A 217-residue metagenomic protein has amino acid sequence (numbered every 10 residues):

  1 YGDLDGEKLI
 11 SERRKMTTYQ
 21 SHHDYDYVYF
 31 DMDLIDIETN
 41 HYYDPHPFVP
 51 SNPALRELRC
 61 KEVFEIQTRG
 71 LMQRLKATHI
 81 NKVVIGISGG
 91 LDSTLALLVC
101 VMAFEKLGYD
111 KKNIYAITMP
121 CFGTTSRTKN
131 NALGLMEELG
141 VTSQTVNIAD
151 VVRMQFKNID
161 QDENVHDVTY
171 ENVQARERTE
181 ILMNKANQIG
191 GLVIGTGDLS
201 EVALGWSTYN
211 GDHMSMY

Functional and structural regions predicted by a protein language model:
Y1-V84, M102-K112: RNA-binding accessory domains that recognize and position tRNA/RNA substrates
H23-P47, Y109, N113-T169, A175 (+1 more regions): A conserved beta-strand->alpha-helix junction
N52-V63, L75, S88-D92, A96 (+4 more regions): Catalytic cores of large soluble enzymes that bind and process phosphate-bearing ligands
H79-F104, D110-M119, E138: Conserved structured catalytic cores and adjacent interaction surfaces of nucleotide-binding/hydrolyzing enzymes
V84-G86, L95, Y115-T118, T142-N147 (+4 more regions): Structured core elements
I87-C100, T128-N131, I159, T208-G211: Short glycine/threonine-rich loop-to-helix capping motif typified by GTGT followed within a few residues by an Asp-Pro
F104, L139, D162-Y217: Active-site adenylate/phosphate-handling loop in enzymes that bind or generate adenylated species
